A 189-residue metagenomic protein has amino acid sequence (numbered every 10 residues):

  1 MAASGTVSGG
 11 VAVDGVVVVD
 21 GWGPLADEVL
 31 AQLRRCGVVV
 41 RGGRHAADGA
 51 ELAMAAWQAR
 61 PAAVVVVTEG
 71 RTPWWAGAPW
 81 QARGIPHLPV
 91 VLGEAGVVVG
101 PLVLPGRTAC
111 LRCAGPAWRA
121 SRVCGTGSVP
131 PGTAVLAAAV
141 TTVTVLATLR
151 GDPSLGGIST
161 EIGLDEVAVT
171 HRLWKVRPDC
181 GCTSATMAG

Functional and structural regions predicted by a protein language model:
M1-G189: Adenine nucleotide-associated cytosolic modules
